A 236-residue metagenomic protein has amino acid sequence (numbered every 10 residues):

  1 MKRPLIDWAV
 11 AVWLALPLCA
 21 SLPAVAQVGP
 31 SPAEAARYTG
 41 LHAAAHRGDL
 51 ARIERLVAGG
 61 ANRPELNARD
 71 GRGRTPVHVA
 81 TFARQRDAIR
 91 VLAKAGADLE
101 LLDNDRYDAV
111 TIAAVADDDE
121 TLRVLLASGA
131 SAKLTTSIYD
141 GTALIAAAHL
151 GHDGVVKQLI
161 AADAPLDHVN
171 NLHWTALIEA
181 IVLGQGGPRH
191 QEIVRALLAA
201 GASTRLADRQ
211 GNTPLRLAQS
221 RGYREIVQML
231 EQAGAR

Functional and structural regions predicted by a protein language model:
A9-S21: Bacterial N-terminal signal peptides
V25-G59, G71-R74, R90, K94 (+3 more regions): Intrinsically disordered, low-complexity regulatory segments in ankyrin-centric signaling systems
E34, D70, D103, T136-S137 (+2 more regions): Ankyrin repeat boundary/linker residues
R37, G73, R106, Y139-D140 (+2 more regions): Start-of-repeat signature of ankyrin repeats
A43-D49, V79-Q85, I112-D118, A146-H152 (+2 more regions): Ankyrin repeat A-helix N-terminal signature
D49-A58, Q85-A93, D118-A127, H152-I160 (+2 more regions): Ankyrin repeat structural motif
R63-L66, L99, A132-K133, L166 (+1 more regions): Ankyrin-repeat inter-repeat connecting loop/turn
R205-R236: Leucine-rich solenoid repeat scaffolds
